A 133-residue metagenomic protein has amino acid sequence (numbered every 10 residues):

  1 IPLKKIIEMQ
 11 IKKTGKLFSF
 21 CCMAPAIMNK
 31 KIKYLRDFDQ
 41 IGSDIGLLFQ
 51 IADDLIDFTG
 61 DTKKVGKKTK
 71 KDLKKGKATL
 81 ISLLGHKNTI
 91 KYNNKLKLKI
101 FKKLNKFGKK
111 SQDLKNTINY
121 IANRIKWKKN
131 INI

Functional and structural regions predicted by a protein language model:
I1-I133: All-alpha prenyltransferase/terpene-synthase fold signal
